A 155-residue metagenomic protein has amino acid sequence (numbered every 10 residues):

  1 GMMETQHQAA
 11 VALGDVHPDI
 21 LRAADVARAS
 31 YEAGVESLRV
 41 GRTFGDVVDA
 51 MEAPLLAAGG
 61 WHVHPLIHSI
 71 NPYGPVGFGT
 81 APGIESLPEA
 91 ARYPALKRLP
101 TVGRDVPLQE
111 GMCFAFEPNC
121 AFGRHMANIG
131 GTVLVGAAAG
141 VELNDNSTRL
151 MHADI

Functional and structural regions predicted by a protein language model:
G1-I155: Active-site neighborhoods and metal-handling regions in enzymes and metal-associated proteins
